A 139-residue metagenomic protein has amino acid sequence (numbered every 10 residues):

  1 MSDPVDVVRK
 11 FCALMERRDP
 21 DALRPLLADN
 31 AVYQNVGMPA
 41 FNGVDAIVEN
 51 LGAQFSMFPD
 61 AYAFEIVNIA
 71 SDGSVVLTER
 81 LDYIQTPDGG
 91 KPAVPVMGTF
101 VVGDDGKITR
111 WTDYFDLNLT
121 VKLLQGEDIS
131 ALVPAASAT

Functional and structural regions predicted by a protein language model:
M1, M15, D45, V76-L77: A short alpha-helix capping/helix-coil boundary motif
M1-D29, I129-T139: Short, low-complexity N-terminal intrinsically disordered segments enriched in polar/charged residues
S2, F41-D45, K91: Residues at secondary-structure transition points
D3, G52-T139: A beta-strand edge to alpha-helix "cap/lid" segment located at domain peripheries
F11, A22-R24, A31, G43 (+6 more regions): Hydrophobic pocket/interface hotspot
F11-L14, Q34, I84: Alpha-helix C-capping/helix-to-loop hinge sites
P20-A22, D29-S74: A solvent-exposed, acidic/Ser-Thr-rich amphipathic alpha-helical stretch
